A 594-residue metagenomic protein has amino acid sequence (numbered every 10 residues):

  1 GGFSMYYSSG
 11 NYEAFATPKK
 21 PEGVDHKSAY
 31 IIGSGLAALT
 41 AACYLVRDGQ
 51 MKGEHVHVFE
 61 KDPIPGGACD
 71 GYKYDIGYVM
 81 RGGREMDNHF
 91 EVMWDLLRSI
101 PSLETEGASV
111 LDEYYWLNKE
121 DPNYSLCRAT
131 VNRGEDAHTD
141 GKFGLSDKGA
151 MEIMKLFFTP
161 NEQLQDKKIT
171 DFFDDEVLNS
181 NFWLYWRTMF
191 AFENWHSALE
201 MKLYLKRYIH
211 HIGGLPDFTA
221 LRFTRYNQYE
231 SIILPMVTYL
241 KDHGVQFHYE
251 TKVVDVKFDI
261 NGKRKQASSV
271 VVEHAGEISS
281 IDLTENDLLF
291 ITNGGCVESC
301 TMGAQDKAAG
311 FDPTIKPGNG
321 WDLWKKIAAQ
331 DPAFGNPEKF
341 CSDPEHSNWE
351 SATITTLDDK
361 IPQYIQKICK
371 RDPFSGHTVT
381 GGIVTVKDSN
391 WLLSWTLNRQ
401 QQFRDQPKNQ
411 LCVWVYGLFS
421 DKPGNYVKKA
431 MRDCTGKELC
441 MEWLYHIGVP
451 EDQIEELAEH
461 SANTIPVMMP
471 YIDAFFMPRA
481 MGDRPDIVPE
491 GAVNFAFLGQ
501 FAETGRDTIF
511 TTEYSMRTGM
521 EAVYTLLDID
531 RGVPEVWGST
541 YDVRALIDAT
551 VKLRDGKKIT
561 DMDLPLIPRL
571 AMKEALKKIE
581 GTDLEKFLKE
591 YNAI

Functional and structural regions predicted by a protein language model:
G1, Y6-Y7, A41, L45 (+8 more regions): Beta1-alpha1 glycine-rich phosphate/pyrophosphate-binding loop at the start of Rossmann-like nucleotide-binding domains
G1-A29, R47-H55, K73, L553-I594: Extreme N-terminal leader/targeting segments of oxidoreductases
T17, G23-E152: N-terminal glycine-rich phosphate/pyrophosphate-binding loop and immediately adjacent elements
L103-H210, L221-F223: Rossmann-like flavin
G107-Y114, R531-Y541: Short, glycine/acidic-rich hinge or "gate" loops at secondary-structure transitions that mediate conformational
K206-L288, N293-G294, D306-K307, D312-W321: Helical element adjacent to the flavin cofactor pocket in flavoenzyme catalytic cores
H210-T224, N286-L288, N293-M520, Y524-G538: C-terminal segments that line or cap access tunnels to active or ligand-binding sites in enzymes and enzyme-associated
S539-K557: Intrinsically disordered, low-complexity charged/polar segments
